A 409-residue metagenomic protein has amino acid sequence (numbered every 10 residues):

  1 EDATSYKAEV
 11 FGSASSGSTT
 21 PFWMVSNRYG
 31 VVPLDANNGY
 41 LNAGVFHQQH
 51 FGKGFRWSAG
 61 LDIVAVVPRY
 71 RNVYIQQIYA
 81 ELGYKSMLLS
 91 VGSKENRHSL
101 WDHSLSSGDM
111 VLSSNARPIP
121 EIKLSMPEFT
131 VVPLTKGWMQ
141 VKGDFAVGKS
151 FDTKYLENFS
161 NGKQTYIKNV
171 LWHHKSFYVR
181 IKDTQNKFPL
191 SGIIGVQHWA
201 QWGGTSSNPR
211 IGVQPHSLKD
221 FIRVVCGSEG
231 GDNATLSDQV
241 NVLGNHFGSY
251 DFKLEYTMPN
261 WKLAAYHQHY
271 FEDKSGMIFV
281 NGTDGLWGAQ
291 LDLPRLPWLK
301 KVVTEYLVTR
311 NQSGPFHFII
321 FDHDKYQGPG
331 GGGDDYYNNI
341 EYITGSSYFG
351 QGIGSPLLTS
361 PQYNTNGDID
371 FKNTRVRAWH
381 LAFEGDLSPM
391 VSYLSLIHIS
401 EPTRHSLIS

Functional and structural regions predicted by a protein language model:
E1-Y29, P33-L41, F51-L61, V141-V147: Transmembrane beta-strand segments of Gram-negative outer membrane beta-barrel proteins
D2-Y6, H47-S58, G83-S90, F129-G143 (+4 more regions): Short loop/turn motifs that connect adjacent beta-strands in outer-membrane beta-barrel proteins
L34-N42, N72-Q76, A116-S125, N169-K175 (+5 more regions): Residues that define the transmembrane beta-barrel architecture of outer-membrane proteins
L41-Q49, I78-Y84, V91, I122-E128 (+6 more regions): Residues on the lipid-exposed face of transmembrane beta-strands in outer-membrane beta-barrel proteins
N96-S206: Internal, well-ordered domain-core segments that constitute the primary functional module of diverse proteins
G192-I194, Q201-I320: Long, internal scaffold/assembly segments composed of regular secondary structure
W261-D386: Long, well-ordered mid-to-C-terminal structural blocks that present hydrophobic/aromatic surfaces
I397-I408: Residue-level detector of conserved catalytic or cofactor/ligand-binding positions in enzyme active sites
